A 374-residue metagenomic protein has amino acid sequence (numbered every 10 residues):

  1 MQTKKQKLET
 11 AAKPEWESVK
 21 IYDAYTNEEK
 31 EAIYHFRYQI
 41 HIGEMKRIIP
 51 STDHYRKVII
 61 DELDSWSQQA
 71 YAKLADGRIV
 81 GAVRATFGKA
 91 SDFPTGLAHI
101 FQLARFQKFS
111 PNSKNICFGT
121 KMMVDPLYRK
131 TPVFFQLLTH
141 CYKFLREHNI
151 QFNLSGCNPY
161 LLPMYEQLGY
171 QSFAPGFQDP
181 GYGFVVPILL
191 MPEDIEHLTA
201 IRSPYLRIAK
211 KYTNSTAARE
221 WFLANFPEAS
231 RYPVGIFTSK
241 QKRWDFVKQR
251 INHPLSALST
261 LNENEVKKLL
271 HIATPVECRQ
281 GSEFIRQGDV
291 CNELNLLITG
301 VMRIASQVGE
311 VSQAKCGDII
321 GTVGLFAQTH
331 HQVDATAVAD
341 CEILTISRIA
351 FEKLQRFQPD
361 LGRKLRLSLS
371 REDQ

Functional and structural regions predicted by a protein language model:
M1-S51, V58-E62, W66, R146-T260 (+3 more regions): Terminal substrate-recognition subdomain of acyl/acetyltransferases
I60-Y71, D92-P94, D289-N292: A short helix-loop-beta-strand connector motif used in the catalytic cores of GNAT acetyltransferases and, in some
K73-R78, G300, G309, S347: A glycine-centered beta-loop-beta connector
L74-Q107: Short, His- and charge-rich active-site/binding loops that engage polyanionic ligands
P94-P192, A350: Acyl-donor binding region in acyl/amide transferases
Q241-Q307, S312-G324: Regulatory nucleotide-sensing modules
E310-S368: Cyclic-nucleotide recognition modules
